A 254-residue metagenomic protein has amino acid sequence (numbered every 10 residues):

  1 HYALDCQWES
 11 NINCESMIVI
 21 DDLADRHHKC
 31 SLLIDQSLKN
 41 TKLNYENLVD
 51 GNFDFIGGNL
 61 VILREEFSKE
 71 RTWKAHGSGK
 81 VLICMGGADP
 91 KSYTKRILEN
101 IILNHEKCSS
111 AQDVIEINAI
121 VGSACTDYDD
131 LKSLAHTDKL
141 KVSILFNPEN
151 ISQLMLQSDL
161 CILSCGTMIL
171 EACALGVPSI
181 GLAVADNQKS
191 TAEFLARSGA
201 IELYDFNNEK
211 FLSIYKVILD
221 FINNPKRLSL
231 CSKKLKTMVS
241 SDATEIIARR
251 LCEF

Functional and structural regions predicted by a protein language model:
H1-R26: Extended catalytic core of nucleotide-activated donor transferases of GT-like folds
K29-K91, Y128: A nucleotide-sugar donor-handling region in carbohydrate enzymes
H76-S158: Donor-nucleotide binding loops and adjacent catalytic segments primarily of GT-B fold Leloir glycosyltransferases
L103, E202-L203, E209-R227: C-terminal "capping" alpha-helix adjacent to the active site of nucleotide-linked donor transferases in cell-envelope
L156-T167: Acidic donor-binding loop of glycosyltransferase active sites
I169-L212: Catalytic binding pocket for nucleotide-activated donors in carbohydrate/polymer assembly enzymes
D220, K226-S241: A short, well-ordered alpha-helix in the C-terminal region of glycosyltransferases
S240-F254: C-terminal alpha-helical cap of glycosyltransferases
